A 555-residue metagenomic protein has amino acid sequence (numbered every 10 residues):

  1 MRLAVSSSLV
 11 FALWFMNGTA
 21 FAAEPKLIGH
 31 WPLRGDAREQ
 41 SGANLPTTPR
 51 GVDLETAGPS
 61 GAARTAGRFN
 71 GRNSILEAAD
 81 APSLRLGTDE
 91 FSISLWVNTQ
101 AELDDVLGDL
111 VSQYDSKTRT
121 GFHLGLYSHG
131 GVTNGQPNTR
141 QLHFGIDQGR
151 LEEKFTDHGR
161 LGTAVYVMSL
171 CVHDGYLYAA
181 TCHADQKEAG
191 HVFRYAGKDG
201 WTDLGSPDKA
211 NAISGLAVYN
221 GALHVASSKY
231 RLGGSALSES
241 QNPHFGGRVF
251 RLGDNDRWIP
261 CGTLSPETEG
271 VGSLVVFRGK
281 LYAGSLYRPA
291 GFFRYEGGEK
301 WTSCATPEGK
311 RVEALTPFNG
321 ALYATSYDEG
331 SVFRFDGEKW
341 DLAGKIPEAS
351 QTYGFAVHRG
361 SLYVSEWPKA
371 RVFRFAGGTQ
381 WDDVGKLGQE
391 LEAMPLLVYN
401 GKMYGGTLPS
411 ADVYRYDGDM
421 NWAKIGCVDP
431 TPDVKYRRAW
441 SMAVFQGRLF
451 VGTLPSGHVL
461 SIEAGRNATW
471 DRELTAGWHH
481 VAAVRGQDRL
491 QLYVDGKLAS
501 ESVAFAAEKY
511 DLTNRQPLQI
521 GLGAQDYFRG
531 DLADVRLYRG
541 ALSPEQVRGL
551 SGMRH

Functional and structural regions predicted by a protein language model:
R2-A4: N-terminal hydrophobic targeting signals that begin at the initiator methionine
S6-G18: Bacterial N-terminal signal peptides
F21-D157, T163-D174, C182-H183, G200 (+7 more regions): Extracellular glycan-associated modules
F69, Y282, Y404, F450 (+1 more regions): Short glycine/serine/threonine-biased micro-segments
R150-Y166, V172, Y176, C182-A212 (+15 more regions): Trp- and S/T/G-rich repeat-edge/linker motifs of beta-rich repeat architectures
